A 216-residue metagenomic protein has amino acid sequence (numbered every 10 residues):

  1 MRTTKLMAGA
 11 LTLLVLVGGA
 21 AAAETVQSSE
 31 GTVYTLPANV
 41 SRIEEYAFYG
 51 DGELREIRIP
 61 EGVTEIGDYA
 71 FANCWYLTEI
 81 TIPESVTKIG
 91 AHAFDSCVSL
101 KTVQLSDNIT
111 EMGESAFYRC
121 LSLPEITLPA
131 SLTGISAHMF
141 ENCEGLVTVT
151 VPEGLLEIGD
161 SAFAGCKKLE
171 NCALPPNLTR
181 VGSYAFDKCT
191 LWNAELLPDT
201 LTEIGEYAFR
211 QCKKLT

Functional and structural regions predicted by a protein language model:
M1-A10: Bacterial N-terminal signal peptides that target proteins for export
T4-K5, Q27, A116: Generic extreme N-terminus detector
G9-G18: Bacterial N-terminal signal peptides
V17-Q27: Sec-dependent signal peptide cleavage junction
S28-R42, G52-E65, W75-K88, V98-E111 (+5 more regions): Structural signature of tandem-repeat unit edges
E44-A47, G67-A72, G90-D95, G113-Y118 (+4 more regions): Consensus positions within tandem repeat domains that build extended binding/scaffold surfaces
